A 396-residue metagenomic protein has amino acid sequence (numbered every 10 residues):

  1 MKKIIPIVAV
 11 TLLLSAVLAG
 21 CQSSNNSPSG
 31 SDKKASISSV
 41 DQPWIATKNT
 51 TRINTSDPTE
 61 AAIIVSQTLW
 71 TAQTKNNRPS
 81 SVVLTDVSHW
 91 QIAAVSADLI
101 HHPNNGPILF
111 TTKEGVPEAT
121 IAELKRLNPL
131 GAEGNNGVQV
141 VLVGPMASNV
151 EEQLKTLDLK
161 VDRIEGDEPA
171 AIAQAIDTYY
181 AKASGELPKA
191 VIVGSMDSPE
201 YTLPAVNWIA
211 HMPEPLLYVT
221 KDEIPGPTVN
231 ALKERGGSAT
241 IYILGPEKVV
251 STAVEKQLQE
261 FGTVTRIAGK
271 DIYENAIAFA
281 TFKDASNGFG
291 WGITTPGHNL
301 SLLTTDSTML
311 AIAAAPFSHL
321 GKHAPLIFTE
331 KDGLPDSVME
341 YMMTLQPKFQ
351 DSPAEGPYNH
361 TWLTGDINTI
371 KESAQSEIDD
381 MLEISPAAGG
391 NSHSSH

Functional and structural regions predicted by a protein language model:
M1-I5: Positively charged n-region of N-terminal signal peptides that target proteins for export
I7-L13: Sec-dependent N-terminal signal peptides
A16-G20: C-terminal motif of bacterial Sec signal peptides marking the signal peptidase cleavage site
Q22-H396: Extracellular glycan-binding segments that recognize GlcNAc-based cell-wall polysaccharides
